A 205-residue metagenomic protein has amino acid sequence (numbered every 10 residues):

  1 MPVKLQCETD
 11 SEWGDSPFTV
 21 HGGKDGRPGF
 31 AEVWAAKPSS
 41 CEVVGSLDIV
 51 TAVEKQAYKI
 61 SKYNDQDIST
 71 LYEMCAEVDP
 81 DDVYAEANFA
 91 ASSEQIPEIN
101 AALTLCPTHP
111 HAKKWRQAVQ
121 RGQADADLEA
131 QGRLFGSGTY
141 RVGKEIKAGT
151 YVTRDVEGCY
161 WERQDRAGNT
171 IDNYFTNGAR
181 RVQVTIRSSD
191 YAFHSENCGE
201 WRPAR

Functional and structural regions predicted by a protein language model:
M1-L134, G158-R205: Primarily secretory-pathway and cell-envelope proteins
E145-T150, D190: Extended extracellular/luminal ectodomain segments enriched in beta-structured repeat modules
